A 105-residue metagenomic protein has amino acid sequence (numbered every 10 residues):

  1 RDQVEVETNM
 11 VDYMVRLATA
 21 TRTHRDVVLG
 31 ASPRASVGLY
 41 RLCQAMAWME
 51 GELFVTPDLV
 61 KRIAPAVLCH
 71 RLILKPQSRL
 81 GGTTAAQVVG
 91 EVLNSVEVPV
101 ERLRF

Functional and structural regions predicted by a protein language model:
R1-A18: Histone-fold modules and their flanking histone-like tails across chromatin and transcription assemblies
V4, D12, T23-F105: C-terminal engagement/docking regions of AAA+ P-loop ATPases
